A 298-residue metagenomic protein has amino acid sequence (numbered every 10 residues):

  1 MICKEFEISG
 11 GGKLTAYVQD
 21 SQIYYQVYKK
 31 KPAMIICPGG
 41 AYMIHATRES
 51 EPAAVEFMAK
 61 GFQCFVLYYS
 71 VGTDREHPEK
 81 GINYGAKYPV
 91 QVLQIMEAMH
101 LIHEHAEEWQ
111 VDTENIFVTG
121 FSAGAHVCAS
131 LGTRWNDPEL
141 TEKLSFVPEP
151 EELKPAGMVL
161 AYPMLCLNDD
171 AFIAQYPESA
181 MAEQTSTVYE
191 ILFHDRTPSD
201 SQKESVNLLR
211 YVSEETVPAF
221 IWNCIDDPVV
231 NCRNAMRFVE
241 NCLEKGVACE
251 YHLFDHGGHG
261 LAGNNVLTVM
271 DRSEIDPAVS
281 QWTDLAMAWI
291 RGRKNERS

Functional and structural regions predicted by a protein language model:
M1-K29, Y88: N-terminal cap/lid segment of alpha/beta-hydrolase-fold proteins
G12, R75, W222, C232-S298: C-terminal catalytic histidine-bearing segment of alpha/beta-hydrolase fold enzymes
K30-G39: Short beta-strand element of the alpha/beta-hydrolase
A41-E49, Y68-V90, A171-P177, G260-D271: Cap/lid segment of the alpha/beta-hydrolase catalytic domain
Y84-E108, Q281: Alpha/beta-hydrolase active-site loop
E97-Y176: Primarily recognizes the serine-hydrolase "nucleophile elbow" in alpha/beta-hydrolase and SGNH/GDSL folds
S145-V147, M164, N168-Y211, V217: Mobile cap/lid helix-loop segments that gate and shape the active-site cleft of serine hydrolases
E215, I221-N223, D227: Short beta-strand/loop motif that positions the catalytic acidic residue of the alpha/beta-hydrolase fold
